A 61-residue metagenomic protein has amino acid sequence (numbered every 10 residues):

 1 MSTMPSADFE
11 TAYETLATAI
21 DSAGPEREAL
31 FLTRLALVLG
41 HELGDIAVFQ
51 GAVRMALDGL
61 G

Functional and structural regions predicted by a protein language model:
M1-A12: An acidic intrinsically disordered interaction segment
T11-G40, G44-L57: Amphipathic, hydrophobic secondary-structure cores in small proteins
L60-G61: AAA+ ATPase "lid" subdomain C-terminal helix
